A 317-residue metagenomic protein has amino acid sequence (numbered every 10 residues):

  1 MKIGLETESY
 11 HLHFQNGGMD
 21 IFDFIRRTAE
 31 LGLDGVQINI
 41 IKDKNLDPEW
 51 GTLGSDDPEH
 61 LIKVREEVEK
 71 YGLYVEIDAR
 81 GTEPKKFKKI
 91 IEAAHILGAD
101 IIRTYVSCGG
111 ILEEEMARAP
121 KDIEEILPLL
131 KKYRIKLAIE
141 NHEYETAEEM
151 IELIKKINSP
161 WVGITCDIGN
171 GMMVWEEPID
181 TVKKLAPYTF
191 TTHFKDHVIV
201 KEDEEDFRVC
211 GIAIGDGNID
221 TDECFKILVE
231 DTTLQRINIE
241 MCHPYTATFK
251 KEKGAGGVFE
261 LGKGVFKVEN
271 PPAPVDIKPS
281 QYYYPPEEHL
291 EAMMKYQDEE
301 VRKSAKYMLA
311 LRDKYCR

Functional and structural regions predicted by a protein language model:
M1-F14, G18, F22-A29, A147-V162 (+2 more regions): Histidine-acidic metal/acid-base catalytic patches
S9-H11, E49-G54, D78-G81, C108-E113 (+2 more regions): The substrate-binding groove and active-site-proximal loops of carbohydrate-active enzymes, especially glycoside
S9-H11, I40-K44, G81-E83, V106-G110 (+4 more regions): Active-site-proximal loop/turn and secondary-structure-junction residues that shape catalytic pockets, frequently
F14-G18, E49-S55, E113-A117, E176-E177: Short, solvent-exposed loop/turn segments at secondary-structure boundaries
D20-K42, L97-I101: Catalytic domains of carbohydrate-active enzymes, especially glycoside hydrolases
D34-K63, G110-I111: Glycine-rich, proline-tolerant flexible connector loops at the mouths of alpha/beta enzymes
Q37, E76-I77, R103, F190-H193 (+1 more regions): Conserved beta-strand positions in the central sheet of alpha/beta enzyme cores
D57-G163, W175: Active-site acidic/histidine proton-transfer and metal-coordination neighborhood in alpha/beta enzyme cores
